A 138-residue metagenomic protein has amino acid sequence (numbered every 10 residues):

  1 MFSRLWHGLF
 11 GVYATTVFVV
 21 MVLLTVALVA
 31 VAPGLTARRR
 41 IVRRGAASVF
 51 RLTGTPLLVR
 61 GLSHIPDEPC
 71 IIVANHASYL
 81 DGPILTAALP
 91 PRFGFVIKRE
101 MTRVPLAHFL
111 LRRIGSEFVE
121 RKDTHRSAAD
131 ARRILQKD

Functional and structural regions predicted by a protein language model:
M1-L58, F109-R113: A transmembrane-helix-recognition feature enriched in membrane-embedded lipid enzymes and envelope glyco-/phospholipid
L52-D138: Soluble catalytic domains of membrane acyltransferases
